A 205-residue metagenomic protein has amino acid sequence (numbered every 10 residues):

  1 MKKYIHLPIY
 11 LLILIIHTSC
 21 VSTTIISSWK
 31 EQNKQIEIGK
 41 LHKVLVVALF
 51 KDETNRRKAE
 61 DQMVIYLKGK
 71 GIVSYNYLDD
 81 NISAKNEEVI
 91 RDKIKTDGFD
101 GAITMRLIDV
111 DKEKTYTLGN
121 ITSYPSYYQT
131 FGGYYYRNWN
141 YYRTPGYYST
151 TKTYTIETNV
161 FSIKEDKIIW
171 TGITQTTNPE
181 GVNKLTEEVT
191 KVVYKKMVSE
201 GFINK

Functional and structural regions predicted by a protein language model:
M1-P8: Bacterial N-terminal signal peptides that target proteins for export
P8, R106-D109, T176: Residues that line or immediately flank small-molecule/substrate-binding pockets and catalytic motifs
I16-S19: C-terminal motif of bacterial Sec signal peptides marking the signal peptidase cleavage site
V21-L41, K51, R143-K205: C-terminal/domain-edge helix-coil "capping" segments
I25-S28, E53-K58, T122: Short acidic/polar alpha-helix capping motifs at helix-coil junctions
K43-E113: N-terminal segment of the mature soluble domain
E87-V160: Surface-exposed short loop/turn segments
